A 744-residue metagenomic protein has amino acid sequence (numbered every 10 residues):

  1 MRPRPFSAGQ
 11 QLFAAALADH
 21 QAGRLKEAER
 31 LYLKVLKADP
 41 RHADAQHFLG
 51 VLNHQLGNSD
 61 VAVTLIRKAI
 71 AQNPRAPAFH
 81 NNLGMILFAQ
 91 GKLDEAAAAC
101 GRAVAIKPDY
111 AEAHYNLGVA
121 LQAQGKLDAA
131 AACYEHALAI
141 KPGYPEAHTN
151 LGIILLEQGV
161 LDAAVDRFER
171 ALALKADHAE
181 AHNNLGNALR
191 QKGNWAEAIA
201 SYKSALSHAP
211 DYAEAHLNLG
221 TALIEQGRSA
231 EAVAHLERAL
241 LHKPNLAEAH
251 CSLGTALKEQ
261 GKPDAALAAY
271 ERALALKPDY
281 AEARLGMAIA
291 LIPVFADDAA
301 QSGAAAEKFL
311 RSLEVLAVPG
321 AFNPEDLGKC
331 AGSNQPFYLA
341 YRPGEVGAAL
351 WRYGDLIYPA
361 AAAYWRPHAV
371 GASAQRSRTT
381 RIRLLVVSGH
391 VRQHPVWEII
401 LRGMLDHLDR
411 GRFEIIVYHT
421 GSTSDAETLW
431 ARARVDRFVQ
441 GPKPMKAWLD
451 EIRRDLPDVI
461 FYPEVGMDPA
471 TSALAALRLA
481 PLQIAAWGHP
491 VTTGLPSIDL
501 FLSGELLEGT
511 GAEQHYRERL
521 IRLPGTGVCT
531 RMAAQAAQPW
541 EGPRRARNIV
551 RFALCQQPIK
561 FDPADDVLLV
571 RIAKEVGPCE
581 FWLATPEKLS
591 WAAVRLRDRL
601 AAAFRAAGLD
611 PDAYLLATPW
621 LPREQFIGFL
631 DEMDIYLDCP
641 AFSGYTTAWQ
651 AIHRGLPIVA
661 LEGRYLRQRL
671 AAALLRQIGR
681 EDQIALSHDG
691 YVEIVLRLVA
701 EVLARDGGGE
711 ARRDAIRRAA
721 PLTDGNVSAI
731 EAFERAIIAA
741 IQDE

Functional and structural regions predicted by a protein language model:
M1-I549, D598, A602, A607-D610 (+4 more regions): Alpha-helical solenoid repeat scaffolds of the TPR/TPR-like class and their adjacent stem/linker regions that mediate
V387, Y418, Y462, C555 (+2 more regions): Short hydrophobic segments within beta-strands
Q393-G403, I559-R571: A conserved mid-protein helix/loop that constitutes part of the nucleotide-sugar donor-binding site
R412-E414, V570-A606: A conserved nucleotide-sugar
E464, D638-G644, E662: Short Ser/Thr-rich beta->loop micro-motif in glycosyltransferases that lines and helps position the nucleotide-sugar
A651-H653, R676: Short alpha-helix at the nucleotide-sugar/activated-sugar donor binding site of glycosyltransferases and closely
P657-L666: Short hydrophobic beta-strand element within catalytic cores of glycosyltransferases and related nucleotide-activated
Q668-G679: Short acidic/histidine- and often glycine-rich active-site loop of Leloir-type glycosyltransferases that engages
